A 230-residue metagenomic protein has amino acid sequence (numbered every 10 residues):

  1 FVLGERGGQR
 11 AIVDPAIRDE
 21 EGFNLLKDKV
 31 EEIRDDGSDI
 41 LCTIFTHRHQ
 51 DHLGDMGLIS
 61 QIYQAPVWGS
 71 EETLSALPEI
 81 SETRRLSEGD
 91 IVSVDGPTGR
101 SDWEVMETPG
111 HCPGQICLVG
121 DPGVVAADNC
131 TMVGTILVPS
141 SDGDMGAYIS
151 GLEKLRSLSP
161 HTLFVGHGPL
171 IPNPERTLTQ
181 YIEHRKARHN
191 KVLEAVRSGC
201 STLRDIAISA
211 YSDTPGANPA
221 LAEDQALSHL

Functional and structural regions predicted by a protein language model:
F1-E32, C117-N129: Conserved beta-strand hairpin/beta-sheet module of binuclear metal-dependent hydrolase folds, prominently
V2, I91-V119: Core dinuclear metal-dependent hydrolase active-site scaffold
V13-P15, D39-H49, V67-E71, E107-G110 (+2 more regions): Active-site neighborhood of phospho(di)ester-bond hydrolases with catalytic His/Asp-centered motifs
I17-S101: Active-site HxH/HxHxD metal-binding segment of metal-dependent hydrolases
D19-E20, R48-G54, L74-L77, C112-Q115 (+3 more regions): Active-site environment of divalent metal-dependent phosphoester hydrolases
G134-D142: Surface-exposed cleft-lining segments at the edges of enzyme active sites
M145-G199: Divalent-metal (often Zn2+) His-rich catalytic cores of metallo-beta-lactamase-fold enzymes
E194-L230: C-terminal regulatory/interaction regions
